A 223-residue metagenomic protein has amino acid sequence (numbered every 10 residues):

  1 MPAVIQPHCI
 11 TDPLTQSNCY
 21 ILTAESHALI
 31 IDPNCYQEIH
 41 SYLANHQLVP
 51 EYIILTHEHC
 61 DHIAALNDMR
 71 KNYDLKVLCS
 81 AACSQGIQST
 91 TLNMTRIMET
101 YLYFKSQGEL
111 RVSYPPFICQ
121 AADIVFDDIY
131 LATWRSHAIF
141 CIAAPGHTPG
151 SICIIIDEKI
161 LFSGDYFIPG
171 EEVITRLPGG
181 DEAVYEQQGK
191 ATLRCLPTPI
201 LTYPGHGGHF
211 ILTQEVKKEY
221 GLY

Functional and structural regions predicted by a protein language model:
M1-Q6, L110-Y114, W134-H137: Short Pro/Gly-enriched beta-strand edge/turn motifs at strand-loop
P2-H46, C153-G164: Conserved beta-strand hairpin/beta-sheet module of binuclear metal-dependent hydrolase folds, prominently
I5, L48, L75, H137-I139 (+1 more regions): A structural micro-motif
I10, I30-D32, L55, C79 (+1 more regions): Small/polar loops that bind or transfer phosphate-bearing groups
I10-D12, A121-D123, I142-P145: Short Gly/Pro-enriched turn/cap motifs at secondary-structure boundaries
N18-A24, K105-L110, F167-I168: Short, basic/glycine-rich phosphate-binding loops at helix/coil junctions that contact nucleotide phosphates
A28, L131, A138-Y223: Metallo-beta-lactamase
Y36, A44-A132, K218-G221: Active-site HxH/HxHxD metal-binding segment of metal-dependent hydrolases
